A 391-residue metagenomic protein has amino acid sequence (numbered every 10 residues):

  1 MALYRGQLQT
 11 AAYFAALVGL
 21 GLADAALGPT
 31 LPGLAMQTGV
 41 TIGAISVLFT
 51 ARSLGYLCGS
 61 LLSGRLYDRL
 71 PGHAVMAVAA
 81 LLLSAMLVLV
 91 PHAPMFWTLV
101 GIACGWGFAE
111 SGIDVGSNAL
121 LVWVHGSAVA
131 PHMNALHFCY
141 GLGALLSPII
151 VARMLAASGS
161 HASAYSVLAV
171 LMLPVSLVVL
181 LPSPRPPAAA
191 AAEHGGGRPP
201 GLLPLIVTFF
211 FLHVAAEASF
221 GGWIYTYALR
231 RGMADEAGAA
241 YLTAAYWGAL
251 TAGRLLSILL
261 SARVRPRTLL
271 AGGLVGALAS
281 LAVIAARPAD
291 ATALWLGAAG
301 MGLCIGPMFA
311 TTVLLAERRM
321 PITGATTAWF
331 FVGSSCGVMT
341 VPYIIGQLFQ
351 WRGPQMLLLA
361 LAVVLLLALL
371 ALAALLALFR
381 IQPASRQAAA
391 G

Functional and structural regions predicted by a protein language model:
L27-G28, P200-A252: Extracytoplasmic gate region of multi-pass secondary transporters
G39, P71, H92-W97, G126 (+2 more regions): Helix-breaking motifs and short loop linkers at transmembrane-helix boundaries and internal kinks in secondary membrane
C58-W97: Conserved MFS/SLC helix-loop-helix module at the cytosolic interface between two early adjacent transmembrane helices
G59-P71, G253-P266, F349-Q350: Helix-to-loop junctions at the C-terminal end of transmembrane segments in multipass secondary transporters
I102-Y140: Cytoplasmic helix-loop-helix junction between adjacent transmembrane helices in 12-TM secondary transporters
G112-H125, G306-M320: Intracellular juxtamembrane helix-capping segments at the cytosolic ends of symmetry-related transmembrane helices
S127-A128, A135-P184: Helix-loop-helix hairpin linking two adjacent transmembrane segments in secondary transporters
R265-T312: C-terminal transmembrane helical hairpin of 12-TM major facilitator-type secondary transporters
